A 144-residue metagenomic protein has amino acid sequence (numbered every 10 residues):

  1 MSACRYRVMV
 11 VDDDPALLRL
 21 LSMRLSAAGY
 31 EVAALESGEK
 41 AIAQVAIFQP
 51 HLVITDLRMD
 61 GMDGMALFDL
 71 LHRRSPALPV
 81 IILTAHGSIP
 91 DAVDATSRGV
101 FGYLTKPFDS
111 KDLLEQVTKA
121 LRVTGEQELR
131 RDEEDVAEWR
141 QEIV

Functional and structural regions predicted by a protein language model:
R19-A27: Charged docking surfaces used in two-component/phosphorelay signaling
G29-E36, Q44: Short hydrophobic/Thr-rich beta-strand motif most characteristic of the beta2 strand and flanking loop of CheY-like
E36-K40, D63-A66: Acidic catalytic/metal-coordinating carboxylates
A43, M65-P76, D94: Short amphipathic alpha-helix used as the core "switch/output" element in two-component signaling
F48-I54: Active-site beta3 strand of CheY-like receiver
M59: Receiver (REC) domain active-site loop signature in two-component systems and cognate sites in sensor histidine kinases
S88-P90, L104, F108-T118: C-terminal output helix
